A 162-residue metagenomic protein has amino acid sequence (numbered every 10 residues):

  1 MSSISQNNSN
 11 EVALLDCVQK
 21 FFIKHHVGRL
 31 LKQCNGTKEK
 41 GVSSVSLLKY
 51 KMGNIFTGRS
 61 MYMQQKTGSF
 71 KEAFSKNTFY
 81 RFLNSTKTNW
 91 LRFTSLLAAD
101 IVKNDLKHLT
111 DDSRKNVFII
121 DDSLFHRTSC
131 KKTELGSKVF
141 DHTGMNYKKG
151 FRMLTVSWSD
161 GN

Functional and structural regions predicted by a protein language model:
M1-R92: Gly/serine-rich nucleotide phosphate-binding loop at the start of the catalytic core of nucleotide/ADP-ribose-handling
N84-N162: Active-site-proximal, Lys/Arg-enriched surface segment that forms a nucleic-acid-binding/basic interface patch
